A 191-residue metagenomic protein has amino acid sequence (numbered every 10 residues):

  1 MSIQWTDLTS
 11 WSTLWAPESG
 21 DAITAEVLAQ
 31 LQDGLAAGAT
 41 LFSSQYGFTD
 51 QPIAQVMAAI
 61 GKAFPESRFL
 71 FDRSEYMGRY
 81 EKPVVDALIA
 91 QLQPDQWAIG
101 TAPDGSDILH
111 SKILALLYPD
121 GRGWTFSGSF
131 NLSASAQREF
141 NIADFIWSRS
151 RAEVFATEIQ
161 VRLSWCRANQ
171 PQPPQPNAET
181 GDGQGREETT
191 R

Functional and structural regions predicted by a protein language model:
M1-D33: Short, compositionally biased "basic patch" segments
M1-D7, A115-L117, G121-R191: Signature of lipid phosphatidyltransferase scaffolds
G20-T24, D50, S106: A conditional alpha-helix N-cap/helix-loop micro-motif detector
A29-A98, R191: Primarily the HKD phosphodiesterase
S67, S111, I142: Residue-level detector of short, conserved catalytic/binding motifs and their immediate flanks
L70-D72, I99-G100, L116, F126-G128: Generic beta-sheet signal
G100-S106: Short Gly/Pro-enriched turn/cap motifs at secondary-structure boundaries
I108-A115: Helix-to-catalytic-loop junction in kinase catalytic cores
